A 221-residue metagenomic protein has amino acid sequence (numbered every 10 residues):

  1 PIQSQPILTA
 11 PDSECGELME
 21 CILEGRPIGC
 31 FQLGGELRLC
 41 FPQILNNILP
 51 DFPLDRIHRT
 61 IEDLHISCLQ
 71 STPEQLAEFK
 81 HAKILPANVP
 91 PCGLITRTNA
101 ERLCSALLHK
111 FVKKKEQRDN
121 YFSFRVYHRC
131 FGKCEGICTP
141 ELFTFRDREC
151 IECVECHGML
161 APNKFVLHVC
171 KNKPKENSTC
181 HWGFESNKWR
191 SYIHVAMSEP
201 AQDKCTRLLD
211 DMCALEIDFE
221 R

Functional and structural regions predicted by a protein language model:
P1-R221: Domain-scale recognition of modular recruitment/scaffold domains used in eukaryotic signaling
